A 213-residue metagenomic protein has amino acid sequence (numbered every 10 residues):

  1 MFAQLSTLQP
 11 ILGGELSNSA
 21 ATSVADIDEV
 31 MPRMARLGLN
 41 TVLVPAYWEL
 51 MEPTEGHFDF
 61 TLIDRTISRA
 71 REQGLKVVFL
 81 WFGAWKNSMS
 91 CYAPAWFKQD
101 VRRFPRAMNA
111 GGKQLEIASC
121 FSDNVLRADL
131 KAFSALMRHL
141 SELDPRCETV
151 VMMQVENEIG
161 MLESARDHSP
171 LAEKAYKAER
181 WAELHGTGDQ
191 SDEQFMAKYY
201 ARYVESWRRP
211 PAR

Functional and structural regions predicted by a protein language model:
M1-N40: N-terminal carbohydrate-binding accessory modules
L5-T7, A35, L39, L62-W85 (+4 more regions): Substrate-binding cleft of carbohydrate-active enzyme catalytic domains
I11-G13, T41-L43, G74-V78, E148-Q154: Structural preference for beta-strand elements that scaffold enzyme active sites
S17-S19, Y47, F82-K86, V155-G160: Active-site beta-loop-alpha junctions enriched in small/polar residues
A20, P53-G56, A197: A generic secondary-structure micro-motif detector that highlights 1-2 residue hydrophobic/ambivalent hotspots embedded
T22-I27, F58-L62, L126-S134: Glycine-rich anion/phosphate-binding loops
D26-F104, Y203-A212: Aromatic-lined substrate-binding rim segments of carbohydrate-active enzymes
A93, D100-R213: Polysaccharide-binding and catalytic clefts of secreted carbohydrate-active enzymes
